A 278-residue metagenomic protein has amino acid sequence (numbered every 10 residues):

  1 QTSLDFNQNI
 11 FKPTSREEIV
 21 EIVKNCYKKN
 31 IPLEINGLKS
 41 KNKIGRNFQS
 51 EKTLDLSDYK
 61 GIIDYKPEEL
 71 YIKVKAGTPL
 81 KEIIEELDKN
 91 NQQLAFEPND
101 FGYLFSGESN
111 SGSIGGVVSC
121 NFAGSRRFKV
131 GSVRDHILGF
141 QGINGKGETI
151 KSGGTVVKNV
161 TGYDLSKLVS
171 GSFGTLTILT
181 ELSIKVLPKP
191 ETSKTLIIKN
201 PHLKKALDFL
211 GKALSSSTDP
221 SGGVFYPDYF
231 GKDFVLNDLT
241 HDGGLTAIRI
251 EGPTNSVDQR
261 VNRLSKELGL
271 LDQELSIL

Functional and structural regions predicted by a protein language model:
Q1-L278: Noncatalytic alpha-helical scaffold of FAD-dependent oxidoreductases
